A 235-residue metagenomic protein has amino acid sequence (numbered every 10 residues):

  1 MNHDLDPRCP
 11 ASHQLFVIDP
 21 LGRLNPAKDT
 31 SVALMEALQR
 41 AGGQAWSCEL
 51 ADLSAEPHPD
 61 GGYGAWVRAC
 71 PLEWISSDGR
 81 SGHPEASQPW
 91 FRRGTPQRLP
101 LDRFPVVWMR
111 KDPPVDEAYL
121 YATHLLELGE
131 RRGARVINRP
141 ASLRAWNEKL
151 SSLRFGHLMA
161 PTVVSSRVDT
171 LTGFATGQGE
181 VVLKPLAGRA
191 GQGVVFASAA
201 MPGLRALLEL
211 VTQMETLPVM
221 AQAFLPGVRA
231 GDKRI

Functional and structural regions predicted by a protein language model:
M1-S12: Basic/polar N-terminal segments that are highly enriched at the extreme N-terminus, encompassing both cleavable
R8, L99-L101, G129, S152-H157 (+4 more regions): Solvent-exposed alpha-helices and their adjacent loops that cap or buttress functional pockets in soluble metabolic
S12-R23: Nucleotide-activated donor-dependent transferases that construct or modify glycoconjugates
F16, V106-M109, Q222: Redox-cofactor binding/interface segments in oxidoreductases and associated redox assembly factors
D19, D112, L186: Flexible loop residues that form catalytic and substrate-binding hotspots at small-molecule/glycan-binding clefts
G22-V164: Conserved N-proximal alpha/beta basic substrate-recognition cap immediately N-terminal to, or forming the N-lobe
S31, D169, T176-E180, A187-I235: Phosphate-binding site of ATP-dependent enzymes
A145-N147, H157-G173, A200-L207: Active-site glycine-rich loop that binds ribose-phosphate moieties when present
